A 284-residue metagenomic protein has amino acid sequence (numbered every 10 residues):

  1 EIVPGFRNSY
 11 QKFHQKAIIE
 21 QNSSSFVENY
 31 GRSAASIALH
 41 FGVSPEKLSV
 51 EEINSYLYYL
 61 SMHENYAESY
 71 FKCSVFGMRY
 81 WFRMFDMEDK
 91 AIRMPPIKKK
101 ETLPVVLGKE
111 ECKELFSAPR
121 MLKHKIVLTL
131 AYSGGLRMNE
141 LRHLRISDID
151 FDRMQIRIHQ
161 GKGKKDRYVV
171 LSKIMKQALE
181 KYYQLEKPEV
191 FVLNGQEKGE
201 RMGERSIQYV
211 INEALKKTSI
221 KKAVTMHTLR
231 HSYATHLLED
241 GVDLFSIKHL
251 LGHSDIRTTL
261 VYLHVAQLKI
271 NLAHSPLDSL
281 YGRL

Functional and structural regions predicted by a protein language model:
E1-L284: Conserved catalytic core of the tyrosine transesterase superfamily
